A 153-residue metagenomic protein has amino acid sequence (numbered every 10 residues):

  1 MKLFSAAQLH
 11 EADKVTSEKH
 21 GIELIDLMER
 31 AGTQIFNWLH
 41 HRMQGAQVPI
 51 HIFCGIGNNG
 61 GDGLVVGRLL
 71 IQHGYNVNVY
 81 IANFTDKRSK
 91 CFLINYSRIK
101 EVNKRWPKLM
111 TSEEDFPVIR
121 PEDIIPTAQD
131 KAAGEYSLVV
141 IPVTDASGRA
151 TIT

Functional and structural regions predicted by a protein language model:
M1-F4, Q44-G55, N59-T153: Glycine-rich phosphate/dinucleotide-binding loop and adjoining beta-alpha-beta core of small-molecule
M1-Q47: Positively charged, low-complexity intrinsically disordered leader regions
